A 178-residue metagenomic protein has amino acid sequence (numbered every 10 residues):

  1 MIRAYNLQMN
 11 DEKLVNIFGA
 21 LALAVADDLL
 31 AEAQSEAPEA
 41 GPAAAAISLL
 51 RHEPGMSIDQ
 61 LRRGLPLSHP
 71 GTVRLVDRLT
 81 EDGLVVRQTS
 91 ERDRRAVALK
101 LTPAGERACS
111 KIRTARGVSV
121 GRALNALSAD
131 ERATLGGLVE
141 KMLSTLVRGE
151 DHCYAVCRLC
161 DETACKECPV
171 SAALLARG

Functional and structural regions predicted by a protein language model:
M1-N6, A133, G137-G178: C-terminal regulatory/oligomerization modules of transcriptional regulators
M1-P38: N-terminal leader segment of winged-helix/HTH proteins
K13, I17-A24, A104, K111 (+2 more regions): Charged, amphipathic alpha-helical oligomerization/scaffolding segments
I17, D28, A45-L49, R107 (+1 more regions): Pre-recognition alpha-helix immediately N-terminal to the DNA-recognition helix within helix-turn-helix or winged-helix
A22-A33, L65, A108, I112-L127 (+2 more regions): Alpha-helical linker/hinge and terminal dimerization helices associated with HTH transcriptional regulators
L29-P70, C153: N-terminal helix-turn-helix DNA-binding core of bacterial DNA-binding proteins
P54-V97: Canonical helix-turn-helix DNA-binding module
T80-A133: Charged, amphipathic alpha-helical coiled-coil/dimerization segments
